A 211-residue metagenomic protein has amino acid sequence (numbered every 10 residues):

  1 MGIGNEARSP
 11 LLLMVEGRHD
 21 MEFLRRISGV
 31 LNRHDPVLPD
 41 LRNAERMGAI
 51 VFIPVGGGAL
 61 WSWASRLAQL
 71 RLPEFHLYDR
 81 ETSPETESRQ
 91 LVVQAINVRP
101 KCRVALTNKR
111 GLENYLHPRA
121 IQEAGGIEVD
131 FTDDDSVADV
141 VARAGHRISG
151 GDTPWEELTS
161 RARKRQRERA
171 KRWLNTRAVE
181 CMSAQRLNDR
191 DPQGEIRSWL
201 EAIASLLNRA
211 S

Functional and structural regions predicted by a protein language model:
M1-S211: Acidic, divalent-metal-binding catalytic cores of TOPRIM and closely related two-metal-ion phosphodiester/pyrophosphate
